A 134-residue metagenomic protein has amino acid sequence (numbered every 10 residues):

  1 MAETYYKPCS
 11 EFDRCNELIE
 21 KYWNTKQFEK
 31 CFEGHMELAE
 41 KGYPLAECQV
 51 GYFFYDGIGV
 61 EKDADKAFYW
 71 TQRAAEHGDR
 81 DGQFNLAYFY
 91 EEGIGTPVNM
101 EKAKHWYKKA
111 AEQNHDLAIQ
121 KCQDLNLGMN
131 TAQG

Functional and structural regions predicted by a protein language model:
M1-S10: Long, contiguous interaction/recruitment modules in multidomain scaffold/adaptor proteins
S10-E11, E40-P44, D56-I58, D63 (+5 more regions): Short helix-capping/linker turns of helical repeat alpha-solenoids
S10-K41, D56: Alpha-helical segment of the N-proximal tetratricopeptide repeat
N16-K21, Q49-D56, N85-E92, K121-M129: Hydrophobic face of amphipathic alpha-helices that form TPR/SEL1-like repeat modules and related alpha-solenoid
K104-N126: Leucine-rich solenoid repeat scaffolds
